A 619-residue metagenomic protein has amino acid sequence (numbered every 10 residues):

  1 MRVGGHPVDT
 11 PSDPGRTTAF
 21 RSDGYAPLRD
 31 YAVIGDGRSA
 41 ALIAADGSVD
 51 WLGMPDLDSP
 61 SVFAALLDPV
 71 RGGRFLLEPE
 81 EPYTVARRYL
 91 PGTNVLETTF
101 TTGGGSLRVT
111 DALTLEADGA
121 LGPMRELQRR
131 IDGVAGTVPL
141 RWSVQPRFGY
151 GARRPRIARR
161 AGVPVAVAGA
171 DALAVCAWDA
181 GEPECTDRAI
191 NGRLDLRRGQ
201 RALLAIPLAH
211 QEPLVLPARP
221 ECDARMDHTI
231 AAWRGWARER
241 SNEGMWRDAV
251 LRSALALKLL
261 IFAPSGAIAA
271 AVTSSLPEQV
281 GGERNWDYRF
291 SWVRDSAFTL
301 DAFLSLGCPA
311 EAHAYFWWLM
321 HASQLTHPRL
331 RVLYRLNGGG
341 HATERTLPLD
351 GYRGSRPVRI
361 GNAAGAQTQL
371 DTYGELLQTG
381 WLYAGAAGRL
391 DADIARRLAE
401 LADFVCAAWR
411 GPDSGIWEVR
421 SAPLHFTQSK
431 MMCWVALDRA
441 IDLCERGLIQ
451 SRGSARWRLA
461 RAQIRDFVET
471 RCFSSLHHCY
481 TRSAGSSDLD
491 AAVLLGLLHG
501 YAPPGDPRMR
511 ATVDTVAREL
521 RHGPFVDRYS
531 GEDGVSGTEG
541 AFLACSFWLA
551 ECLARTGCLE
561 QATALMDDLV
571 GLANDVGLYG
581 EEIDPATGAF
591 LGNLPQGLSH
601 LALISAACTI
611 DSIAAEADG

Functional and structural regions predicted by a protein language model:
R2-G619: Acidic, mature catalytic/reactive cores of soluble proteins
